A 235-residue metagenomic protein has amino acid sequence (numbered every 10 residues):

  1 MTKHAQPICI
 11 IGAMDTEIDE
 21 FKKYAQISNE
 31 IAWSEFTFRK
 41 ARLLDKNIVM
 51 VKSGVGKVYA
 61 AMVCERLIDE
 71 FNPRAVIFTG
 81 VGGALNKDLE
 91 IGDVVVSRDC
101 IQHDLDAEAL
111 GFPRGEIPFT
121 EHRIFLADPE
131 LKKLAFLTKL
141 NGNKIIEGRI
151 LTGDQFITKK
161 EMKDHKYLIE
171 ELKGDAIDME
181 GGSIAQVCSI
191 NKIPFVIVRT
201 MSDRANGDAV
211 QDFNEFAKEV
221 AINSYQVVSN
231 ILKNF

Functional and structural regions predicted by a protein language model:
M1-A5, L232-F235: Generic C-terminal helix-cap and adjacent flexible tail
T2-L126: Metabolite-binding pocket within alpha/beta catalytic cores that recognizes anionic/polar moieties
I10-M14, I18, K57-A60, I124-K132 (+5 more regions): Generic structural signal for well-ordered, non-membrane alpha-helical segments in soluble metabolic enzymes
M14, G83, C100, L151-F156 (+2 more regions): Glycine-rich beta-alpha junction loops
Y24, E130-K144, V187, Q226-N234: Generic non-transmembrane alpha-helical segments
L85-L172, A176: Mid-sequence, gly/pro-rich, charge-dense loop/helix-turn segments that line enzyme active sites
F156-R204, V210: A C-terminal functional module that forms or caps the active site or interfaces directly with catalytic machinery
A205-F235: His/Asp/Glu-rich mid-to-C-terminal helical/loop segments that flank catalytic regions of hydrolases
